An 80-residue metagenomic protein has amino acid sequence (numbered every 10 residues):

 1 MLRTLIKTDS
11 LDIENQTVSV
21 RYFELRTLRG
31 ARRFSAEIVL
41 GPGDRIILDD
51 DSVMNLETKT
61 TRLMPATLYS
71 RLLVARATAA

Functional and structural regions predicted by a protein language model:
M1-R21, G43, A80: Negatively charged, low-complexity tracts enriched in Asp/Glu with abundant Ser/Thr
T4, Y22, T27, R33-F34 (+3 more regions): Positively charged, low-complexity intrinsically disordered regions
K7, L11, L28, G41 (+1 more regions): Short amphipathic alpha-helical "recognition" segments used for binding
N15-T17, L25, T58-T60: Intrinsic disorder/low-complexity segments enriched in polar/small residues
S19-L48: A short, structured beta-strand/loop element
P42-A80: Mixed-charge, Lys/Arg-enriched low-complexity segments
